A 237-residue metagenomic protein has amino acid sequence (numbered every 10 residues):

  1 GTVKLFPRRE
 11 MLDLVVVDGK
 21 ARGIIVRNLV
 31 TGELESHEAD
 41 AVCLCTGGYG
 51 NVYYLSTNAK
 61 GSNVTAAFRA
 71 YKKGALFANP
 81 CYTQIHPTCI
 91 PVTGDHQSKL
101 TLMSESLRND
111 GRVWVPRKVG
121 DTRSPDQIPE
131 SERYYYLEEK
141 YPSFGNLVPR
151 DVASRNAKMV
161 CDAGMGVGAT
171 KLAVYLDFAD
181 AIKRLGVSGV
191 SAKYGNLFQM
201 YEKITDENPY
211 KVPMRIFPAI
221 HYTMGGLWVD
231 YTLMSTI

Functional and structural regions predicted by a protein language model:
G1-E33, C45, C89-S104: Conserved redox-cofactor binding core of oxidoreductases
V3-R8, L12-A21, V26-R27, K193-I237: A glycine-rich dinucleotide-binding beta-alpha-beta segment and adjacent secondary-structure elements that constitute
L5-R8, H37-E38, L44-C45, F77-P80 (+2 more regions): General beta-strand structural signal in soluble alpha/beta enzymes
I24, S36-G47, A70: Short hydrophobic core segments
V30-A41, T236: Core beta-strand elements of the Rossmann-like FAD/NAD(P) dinucleotide-binding domain in flavoenzyme oxidoreductases
G48, V52-L55, I85-T88, I220 (+1 more regions): Glycine-rich phosphate/pyrophosphate-binding beta-alpha loops
V52-K73: A conserved FAD-binding loop/helix module that cradles the flavin
R69, L76-K203: An anion/pyrophosphate-binding glycine-rich loop and adjacent beta-alpha core in soluble alpha-beta enzymes
